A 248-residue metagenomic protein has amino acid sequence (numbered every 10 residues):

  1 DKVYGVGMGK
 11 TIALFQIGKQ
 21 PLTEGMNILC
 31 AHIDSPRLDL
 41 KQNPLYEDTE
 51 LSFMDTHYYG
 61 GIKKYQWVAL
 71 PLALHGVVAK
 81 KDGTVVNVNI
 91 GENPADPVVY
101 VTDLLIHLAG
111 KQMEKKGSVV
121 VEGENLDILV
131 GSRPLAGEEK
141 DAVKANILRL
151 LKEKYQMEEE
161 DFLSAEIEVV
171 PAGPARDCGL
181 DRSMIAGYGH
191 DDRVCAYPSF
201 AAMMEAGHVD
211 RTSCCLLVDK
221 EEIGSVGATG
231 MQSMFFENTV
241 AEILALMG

Functional and structural regions predicted by a protein language model:
D1-G248: N-terminal hydrophobic/helix-forming segments and targeting peptides
